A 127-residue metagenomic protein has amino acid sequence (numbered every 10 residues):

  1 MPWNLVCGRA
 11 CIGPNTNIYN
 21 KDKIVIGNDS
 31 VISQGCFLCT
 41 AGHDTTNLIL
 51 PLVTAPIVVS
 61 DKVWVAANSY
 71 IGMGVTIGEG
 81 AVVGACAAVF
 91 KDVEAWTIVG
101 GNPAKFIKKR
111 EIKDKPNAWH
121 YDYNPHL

Functional and structural regions predicted by a protein language model:
M1-T76, N102-P103, K108-W119: Flexible, glycine/small-residue-enriched loop-and-beta-strand segment within the central core of proteins
C11, V82, I98-V99: Short glycine/serine/threonine-biased micro-segments
K21, E94-A95: A generic structural motif
K62, G80, T97: Catalytic-loop signature of eukaryotic-like protein kinases
A67-K91: Beta-rich strand-turn-strand
A95, G100-P103: Acidic, glycine-centered active-site loop in nucleotide-sugar glycosyltransferases
H120-L127: Leloir-type glycosyltransferase catalytic cores
